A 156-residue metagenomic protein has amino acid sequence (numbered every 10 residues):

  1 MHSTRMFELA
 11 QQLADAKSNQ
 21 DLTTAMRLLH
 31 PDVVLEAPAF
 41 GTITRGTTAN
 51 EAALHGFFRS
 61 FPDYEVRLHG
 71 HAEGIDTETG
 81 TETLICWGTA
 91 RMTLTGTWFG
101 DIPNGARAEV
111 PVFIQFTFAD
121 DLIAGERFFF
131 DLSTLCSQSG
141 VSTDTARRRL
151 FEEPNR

Functional and structural regions predicted by a protein language model:
M1-R156: C-terminal and inter-domain tail/linker signature
